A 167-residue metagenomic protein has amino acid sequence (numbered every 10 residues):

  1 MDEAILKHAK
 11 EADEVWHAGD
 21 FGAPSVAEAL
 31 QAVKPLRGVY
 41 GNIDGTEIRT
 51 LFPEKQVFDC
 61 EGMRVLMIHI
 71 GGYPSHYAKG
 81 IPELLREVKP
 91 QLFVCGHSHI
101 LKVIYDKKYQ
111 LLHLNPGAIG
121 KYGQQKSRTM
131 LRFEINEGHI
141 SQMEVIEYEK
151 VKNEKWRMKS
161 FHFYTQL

Functional and structural regions predicted by a protein language model:
M1-L36, D44-E54, G62, K126-R128 (+1 more regions): N-terminal active-site segment of His-dependent metallophosphoesterases
E3-K7, V26-A29, K55-Q56, I81-L84 (+2 more regions): Short, flexible, glycine/charge-rich loop motifs used to bind or transfer phosphoryl groups or to couple energy/partner
V15, D20, L30, G41 (+4 more regions): Divalent metal-coordination and catalytic microenvironments
R37, H76-H139: Conserved beta-sheet core of the metallophosphoesterase superfamily
R37-K79, E83-E87: Helix-adjacent hinge/juxtasegments
G38-V39, R49-F52, E134-N136, I140 (+2 more regions): Metal-centered catalytic cores of metalloenzymes
R64-I70, L111-G117, V145: Active-site-proximal beta-strand elements of phosphoester/diester hydrolases
M143-W156: Short, solvent-exposed aromatic-acidic interface loops
